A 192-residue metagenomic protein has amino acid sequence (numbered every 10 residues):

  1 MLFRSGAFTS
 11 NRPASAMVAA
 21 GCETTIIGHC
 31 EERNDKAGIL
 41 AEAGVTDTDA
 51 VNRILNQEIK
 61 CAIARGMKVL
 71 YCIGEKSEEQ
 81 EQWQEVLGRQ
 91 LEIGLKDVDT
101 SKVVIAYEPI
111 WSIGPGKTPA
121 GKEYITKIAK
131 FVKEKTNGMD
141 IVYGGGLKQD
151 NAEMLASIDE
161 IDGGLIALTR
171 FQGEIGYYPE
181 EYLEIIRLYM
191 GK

Functional and structural regions predicted by a protein language model:
A7-F8, Y143-Q149, L168-T169: Glycine-rich beta-to-alpha transition loops that act as phosphate-gripper elements at the mouths of alpha/beta enzyme
M17, H29, E108, L155 (+1 more regions): Conserved, mostly hydrophobic/aromatic
T25-I27, V69-Y71, V103-P109, M139-G145 (+1 more regions): Hydrophobic faces of well-ordered beta-strands that scaffold small-molecule active sites in alpha/beta enzyme cores
I26-D35, P115-K117, D159-Y182: Glycine-rich phosphate-binding active-site loops on the catalytic face of alpha/beta enzymes
E32-K117: Conserved anion-binding
A41-G44, T48, E58, R170-K192: C-terminal helical cap(s) of enzyme catalytic domains, especially alpha/beta-barrels
G146-I161: Catalytic cores of alpha/beta
